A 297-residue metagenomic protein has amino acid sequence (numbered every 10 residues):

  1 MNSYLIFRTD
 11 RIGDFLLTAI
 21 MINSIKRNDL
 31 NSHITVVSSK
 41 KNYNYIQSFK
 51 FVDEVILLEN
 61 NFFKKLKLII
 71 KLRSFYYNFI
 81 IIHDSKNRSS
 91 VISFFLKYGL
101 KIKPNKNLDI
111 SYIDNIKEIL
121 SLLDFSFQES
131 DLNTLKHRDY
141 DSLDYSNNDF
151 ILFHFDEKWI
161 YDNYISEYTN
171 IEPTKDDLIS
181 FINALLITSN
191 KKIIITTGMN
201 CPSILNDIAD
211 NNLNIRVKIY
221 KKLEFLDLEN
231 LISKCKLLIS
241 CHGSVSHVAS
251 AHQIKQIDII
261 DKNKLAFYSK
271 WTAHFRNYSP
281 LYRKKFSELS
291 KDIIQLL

Functional and structural regions predicted by a protein language model:
M1-L297: Catalytic machinery of carbohydrate-active enzymes, primarily nucleotide-sugar-dependent glycosyltransferases
